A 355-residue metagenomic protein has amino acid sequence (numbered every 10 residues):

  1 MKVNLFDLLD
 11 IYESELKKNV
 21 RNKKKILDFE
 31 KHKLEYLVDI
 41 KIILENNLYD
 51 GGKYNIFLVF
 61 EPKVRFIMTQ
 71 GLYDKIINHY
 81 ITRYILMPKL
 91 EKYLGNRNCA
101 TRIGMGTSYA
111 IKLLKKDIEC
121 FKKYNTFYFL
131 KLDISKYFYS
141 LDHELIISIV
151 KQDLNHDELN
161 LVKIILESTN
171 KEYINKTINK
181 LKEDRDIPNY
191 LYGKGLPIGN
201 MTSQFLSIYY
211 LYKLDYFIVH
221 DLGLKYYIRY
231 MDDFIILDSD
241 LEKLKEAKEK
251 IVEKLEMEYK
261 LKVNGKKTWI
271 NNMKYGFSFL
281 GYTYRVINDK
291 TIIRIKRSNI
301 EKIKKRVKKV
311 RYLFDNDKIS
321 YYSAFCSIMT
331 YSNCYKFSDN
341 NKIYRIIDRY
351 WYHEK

Functional and structural regions predicted by a protein language model:
M1-D39, I43: Non-catalytic, polymerase-adjacent accessory regions of viral genome-replication enzymes
I42-P62, I76, V162-D186: Reverse-transcriptase-like RNA-dependent polymerase core
V64-G95, L191-V219: Conserved pre-motif C helix in the palm subdomain of viral-like polymerases
Q70-G71, K75-H79, E183-G193, Y216 (+2 more regions): Right-hand nucleic-acid polymerase module
Y84-Y139: Active-site-proximal segment of RNA-dependent polymerases
D117, K122-M231, I235-K250: Conserved polymerase palm-domain catalytic core
V252-L261: A common structural junction motif
